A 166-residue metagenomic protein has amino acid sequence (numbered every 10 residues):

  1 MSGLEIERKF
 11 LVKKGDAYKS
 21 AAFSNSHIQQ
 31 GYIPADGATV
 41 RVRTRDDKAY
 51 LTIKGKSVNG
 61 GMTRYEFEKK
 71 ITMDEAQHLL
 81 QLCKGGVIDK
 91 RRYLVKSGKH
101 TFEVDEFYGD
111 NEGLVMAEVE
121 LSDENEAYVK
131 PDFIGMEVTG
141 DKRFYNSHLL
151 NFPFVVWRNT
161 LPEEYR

Functional and structural regions predicted by a protein language model:
M1-R166: Phosphate-end processing signature that detects enzymes handling 5′-triphosphorylated RNA and polyphosphate
